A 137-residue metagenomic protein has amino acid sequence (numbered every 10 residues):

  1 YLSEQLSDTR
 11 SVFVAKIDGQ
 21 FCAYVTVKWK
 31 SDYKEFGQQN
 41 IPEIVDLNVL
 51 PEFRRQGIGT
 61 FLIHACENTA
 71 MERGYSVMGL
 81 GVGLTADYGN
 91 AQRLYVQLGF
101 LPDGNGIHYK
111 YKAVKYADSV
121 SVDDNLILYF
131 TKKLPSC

Functional and structural regions predicted by a protein language model:
Y1-V14, S31-Y33: Active-site rim helix/loop that mediates acceptor-substrate recognition in acyltransferases
R10, D123-Y129: Short hydrophobic/aromatic beta-strand or adjacent loop that forms the aromatic wall/cage of a ligand/substrate-binding
V14, Q20-S31, E43-N48: Conserved beta-strand in the GNAT
G37-P51, L80: Conserved acetyl-CoA binding element of GNAT-fold acetyltransferases
V49, R55-N68, R93-Q97: Conserved acetyl-CoA-binding loop-helix of GNAT-fold acetyltransferases
A70-L84: Conserved GNAT acetyl-CoA-binding A-motif
G81-G83, V96-S119: Conserved catalytic-core motifs of GNAT/GCN5-like acyltransferases
